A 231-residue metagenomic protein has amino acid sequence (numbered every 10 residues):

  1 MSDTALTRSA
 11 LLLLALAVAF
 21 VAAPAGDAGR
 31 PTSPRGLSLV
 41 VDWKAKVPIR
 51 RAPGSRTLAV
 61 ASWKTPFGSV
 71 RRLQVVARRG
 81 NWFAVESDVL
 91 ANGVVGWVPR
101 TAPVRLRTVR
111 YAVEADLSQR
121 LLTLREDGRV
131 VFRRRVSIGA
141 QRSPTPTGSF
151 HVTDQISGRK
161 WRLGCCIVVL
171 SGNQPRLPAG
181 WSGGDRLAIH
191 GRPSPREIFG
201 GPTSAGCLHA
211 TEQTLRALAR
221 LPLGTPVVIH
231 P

Functional and structural regions predicted by a protein language model:
S2-L11: Bacterial N-terminal signal peptides that target proteins for export
A10-V21: Bacterial N-terminal signal peptides
A23-G29: Signal peptide processing junction and immediate N-terminal pro/mature segment of secreted/exported proteins
G29, V89, A102-Y111, R133 (+2 more regions): Exported/periplasmic cell-wall-interacting domains
G29-Q74: Beta-loop motif signature
S55-R56, V89-G93, G128-F132: Short, surface-exposed beta-strand-loop junctions and turns on beta-sheet-rich folds
T65-P103: SH3/SH3-like beta-barrel superfamily modules
L121-L122: Gly/Thr-rich phosphate-binding beta-strand-loop-beta motif of the actin/hexokinase/Hsp70
